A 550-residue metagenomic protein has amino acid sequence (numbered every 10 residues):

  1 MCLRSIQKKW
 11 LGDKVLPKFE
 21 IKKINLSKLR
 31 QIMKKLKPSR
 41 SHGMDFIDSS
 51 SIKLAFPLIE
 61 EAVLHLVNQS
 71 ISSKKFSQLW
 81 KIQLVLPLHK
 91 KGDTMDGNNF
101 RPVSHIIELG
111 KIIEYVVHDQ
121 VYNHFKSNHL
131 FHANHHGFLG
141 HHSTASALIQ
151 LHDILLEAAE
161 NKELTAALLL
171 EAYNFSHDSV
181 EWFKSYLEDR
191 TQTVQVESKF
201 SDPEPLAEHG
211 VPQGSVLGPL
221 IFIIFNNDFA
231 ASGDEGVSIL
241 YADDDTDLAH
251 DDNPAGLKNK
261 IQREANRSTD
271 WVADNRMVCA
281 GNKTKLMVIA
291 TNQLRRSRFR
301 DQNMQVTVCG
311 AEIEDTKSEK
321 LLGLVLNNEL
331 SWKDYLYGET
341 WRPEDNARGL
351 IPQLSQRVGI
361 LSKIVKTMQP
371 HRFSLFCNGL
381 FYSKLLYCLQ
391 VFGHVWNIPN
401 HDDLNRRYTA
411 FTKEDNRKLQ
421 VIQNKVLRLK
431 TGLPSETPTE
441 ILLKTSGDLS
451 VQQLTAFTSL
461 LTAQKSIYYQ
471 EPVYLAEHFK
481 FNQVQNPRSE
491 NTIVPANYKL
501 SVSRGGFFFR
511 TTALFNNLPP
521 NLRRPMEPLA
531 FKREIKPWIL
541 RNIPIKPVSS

Functional and structural regions predicted by a protein language model:
M1-N98, K111-I112, F131, L164 (+8 more regions): Surface-exposed loop/turn segments and immediately adjacent short secondary-structure elements within folded domains
F19, S198, R263, V278-K317: Short, conserved micro-motifs composed of acidic
K22-V67, S72-L79, V85, D96 (+5 more regions): Short, charged alpha-helical motifs in flexible N/C-terminal segments and linkers
N98-S127, S146-D153, A172, A207-E235 (+3 more regions): Conserved pre-motif C helix in the palm subdomain of viral-like polymerases
V117-H135, E160, P219-D252, C388-G393: Active-site palm subdomain of RNA-directed nucleic acid polymerases
L170-A242, D251: Conserved polymerase palm-domain catalytic core
L170-Y173, T246-D270: Catalytic palm subdomain of template-directed nucleic-acid polymerases, centered on the conserved carboxylate motif
G310-H394: Basic, alpha-helical interaction scaffolds
